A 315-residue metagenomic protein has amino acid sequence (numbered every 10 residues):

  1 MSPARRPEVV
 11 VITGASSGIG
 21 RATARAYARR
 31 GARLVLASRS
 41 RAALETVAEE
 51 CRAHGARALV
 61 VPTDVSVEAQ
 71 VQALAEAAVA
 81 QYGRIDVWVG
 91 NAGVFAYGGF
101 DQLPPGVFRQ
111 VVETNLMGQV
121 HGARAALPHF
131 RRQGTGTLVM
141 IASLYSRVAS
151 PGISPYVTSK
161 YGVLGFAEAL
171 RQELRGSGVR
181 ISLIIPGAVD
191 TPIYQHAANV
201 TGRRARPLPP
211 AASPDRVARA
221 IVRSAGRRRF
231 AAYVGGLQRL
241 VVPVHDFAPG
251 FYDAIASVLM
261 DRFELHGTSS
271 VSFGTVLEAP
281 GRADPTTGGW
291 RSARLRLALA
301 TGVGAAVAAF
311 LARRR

Functional and structural regions predicted by a protein language model:
S16-S17: Conserved glycine-rich cofactor-binding loop
A32-T46: Conserved glycine-rich Rossmann-like NAD(P)H-binding loop of the short-chain dehydrogenase/reductase
T63-A73, P105: The beta1-alpha1 cofactor-binding region of Rossmann-like NAD(H)/NADP(H)-dependent oxidoreductases
G99-F100, V107-R109: Substrate-binding pocket helix/loop in short-chain dehydrogenase/reductase
A123, S159: Active-site helix of classical SDR
S143: Residue(s) in the substrate-gating loop at a strand-loop-helix junction that position the organic substrate next
G176-G267: SDR active-site lid
